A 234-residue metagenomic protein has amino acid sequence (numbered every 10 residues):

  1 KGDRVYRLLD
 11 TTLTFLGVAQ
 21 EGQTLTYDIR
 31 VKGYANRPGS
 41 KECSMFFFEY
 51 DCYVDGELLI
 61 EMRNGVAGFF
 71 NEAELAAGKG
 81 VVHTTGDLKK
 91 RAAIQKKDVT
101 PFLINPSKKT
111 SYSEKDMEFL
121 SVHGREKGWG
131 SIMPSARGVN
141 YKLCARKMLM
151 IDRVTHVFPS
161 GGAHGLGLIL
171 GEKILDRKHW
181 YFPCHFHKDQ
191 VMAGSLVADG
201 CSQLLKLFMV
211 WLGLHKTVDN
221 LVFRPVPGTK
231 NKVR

Functional and structural regions predicted by a protein language model:
K1, S195-A198, S202-L212: Beta-strand/loop-rich accessory regions of lumenal/periplasmic or secreted enzymes, predominantly carbohydrate-active
D3-V5, T12, L16-Q20, K32-F47 (+5 more regions): Non-catalytic linker/capping segments at the edges of enzyme domains
R7-T11, V226-V233: Short, structured beta-strand/loop micro-motifs enriched in basic residues and often containing a Trp
V18-T26, V197-A198: Short nucleic-acid-contacting surface segments enriched for D/E, G, S/T with interspersed K/R
D51-Y53, L205, N231: C-terminal region/appendage detector
